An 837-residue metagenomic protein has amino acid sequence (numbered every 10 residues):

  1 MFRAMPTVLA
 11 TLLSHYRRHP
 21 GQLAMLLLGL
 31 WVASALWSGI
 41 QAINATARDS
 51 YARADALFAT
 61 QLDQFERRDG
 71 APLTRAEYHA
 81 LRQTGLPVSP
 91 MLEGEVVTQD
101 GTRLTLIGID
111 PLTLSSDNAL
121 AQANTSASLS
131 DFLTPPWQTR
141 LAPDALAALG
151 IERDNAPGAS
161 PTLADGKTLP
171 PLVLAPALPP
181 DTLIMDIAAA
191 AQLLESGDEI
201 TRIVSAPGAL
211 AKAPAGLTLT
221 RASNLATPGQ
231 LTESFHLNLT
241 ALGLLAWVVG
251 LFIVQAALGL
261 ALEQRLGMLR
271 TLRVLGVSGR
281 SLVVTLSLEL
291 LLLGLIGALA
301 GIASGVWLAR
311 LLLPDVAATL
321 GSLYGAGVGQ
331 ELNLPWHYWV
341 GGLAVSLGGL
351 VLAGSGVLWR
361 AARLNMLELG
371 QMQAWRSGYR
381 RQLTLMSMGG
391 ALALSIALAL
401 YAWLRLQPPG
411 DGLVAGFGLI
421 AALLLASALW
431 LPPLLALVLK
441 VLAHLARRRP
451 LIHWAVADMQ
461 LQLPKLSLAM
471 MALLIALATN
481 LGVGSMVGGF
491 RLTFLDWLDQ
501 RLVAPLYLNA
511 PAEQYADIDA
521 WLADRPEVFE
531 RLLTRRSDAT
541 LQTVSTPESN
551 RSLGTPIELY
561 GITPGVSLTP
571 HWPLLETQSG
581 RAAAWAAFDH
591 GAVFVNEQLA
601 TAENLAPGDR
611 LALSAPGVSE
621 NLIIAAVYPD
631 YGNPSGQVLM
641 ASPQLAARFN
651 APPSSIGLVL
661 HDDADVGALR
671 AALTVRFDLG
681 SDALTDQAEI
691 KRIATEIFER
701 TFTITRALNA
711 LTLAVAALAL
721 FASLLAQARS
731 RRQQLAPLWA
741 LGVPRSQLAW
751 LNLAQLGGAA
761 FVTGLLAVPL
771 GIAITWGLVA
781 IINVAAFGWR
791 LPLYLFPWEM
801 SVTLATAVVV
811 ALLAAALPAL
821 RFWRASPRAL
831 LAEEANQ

Functional and structural regions predicted by a protein language model:
F2-L251, L260-E263, G279, P314 (+5 more regions): Membrane transport/envelope proteins' first extracytoplasmic loop
F2-P6, A10-M25, S234-L237, H337-V357 (+3 more regions): Alpha-helical transmembrane segments, especially those used as permease/efflux helices and single-pass anchors
H19, F252-G294, Q373, L718-F761: Interfacial "coupling" helices/loops that link adjacent transmembrane helices in transporter permeases
L27, S34-T60, G259, L308-T319 (+4 more regions): Alpha-helical transmembrane segments
F65-G70, S427-R581, E597, D609: Juxtamembrane segments of multi-pass membrane proteins
L104-L149, D524-E530, T534-E603, P607 (+1 more regions): Short beta-strand boundary microenvironments
Q255-L258, L292-Y324, H337-R363, A391-R405 (+4 more regions): Small-residue-rich transmembrane alpha-helices
R363-Y379, W823-Q837: Short cytosolic juxtamembrane segments of multi-pass membrane proteins
